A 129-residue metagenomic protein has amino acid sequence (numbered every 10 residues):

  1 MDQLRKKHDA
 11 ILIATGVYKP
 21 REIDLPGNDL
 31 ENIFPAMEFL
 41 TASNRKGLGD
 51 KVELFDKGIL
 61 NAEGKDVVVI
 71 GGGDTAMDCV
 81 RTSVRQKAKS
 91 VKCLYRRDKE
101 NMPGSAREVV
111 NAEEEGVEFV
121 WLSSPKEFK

Functional and structural regions predicted by a protein language model:
D2-E22, E38, N44-K57, R85-K129: A Rossmann-like FAD-binding core segment of flavoenzymes
D9, E31, K65: Conserved acidic residues
A14-T15, D29, A36, I70: Short, well-ordered coil/turn residues at beta-beta hairpins and beta-strand->alpha-helix junctions within
P20, E31, T75-M77: Short, electropositive, low-hydrophobicity segments enriched in small/polar residues
D24-T41: A short, gly/pro- and small-residue-rich
D29, G73, S124: A generic "binding-loop/recognition-motif" signal
I33, V67-I70, V91, V117: Hydrophobic aliphatic residue packing
G49-A88: Rossmann-like NAD(P)H-binding beta-loop-alpha module
